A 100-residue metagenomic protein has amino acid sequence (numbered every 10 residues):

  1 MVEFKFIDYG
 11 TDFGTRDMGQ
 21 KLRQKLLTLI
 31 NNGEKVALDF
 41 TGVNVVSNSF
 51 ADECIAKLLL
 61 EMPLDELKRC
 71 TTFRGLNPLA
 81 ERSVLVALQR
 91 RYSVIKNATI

Functional and structural regions predicted by a protein language model:
M1-T11: N-terminal presequence-like segments and adjacent domain-start helices
Y9-K35, F40-Q89: Amphipathic alpha-helical interaction surfaces in cytosolic regulatory modules
Y92-S93: Helix-rich interaction surfaces within compact, conserved domain-sized segments that mediate assembly or partner
K96-I100: Extended, charge-rich low-complexity interaction segments
